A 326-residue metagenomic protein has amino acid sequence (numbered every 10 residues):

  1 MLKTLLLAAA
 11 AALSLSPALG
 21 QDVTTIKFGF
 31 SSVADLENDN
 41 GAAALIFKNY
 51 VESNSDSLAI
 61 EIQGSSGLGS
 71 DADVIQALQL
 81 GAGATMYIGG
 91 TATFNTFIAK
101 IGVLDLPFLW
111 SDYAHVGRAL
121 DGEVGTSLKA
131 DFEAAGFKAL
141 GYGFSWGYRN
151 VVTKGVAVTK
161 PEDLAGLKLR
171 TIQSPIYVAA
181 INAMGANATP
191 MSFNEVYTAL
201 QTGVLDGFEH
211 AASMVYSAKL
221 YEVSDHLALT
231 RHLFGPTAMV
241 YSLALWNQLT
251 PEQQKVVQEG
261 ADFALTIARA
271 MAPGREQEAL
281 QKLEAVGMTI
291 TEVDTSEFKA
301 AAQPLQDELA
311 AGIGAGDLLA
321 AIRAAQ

Functional and structural regions predicted by a protein language model:
M1-L6: Bacterial N-terminal signal peptides that target proteins for export
L7-S14: Bacterial N-terminal signal peptides
L15-G20: Sec/Tat signal peptide C-region and signal peptidase I cleavage site
Q21-H115, V124, A130-Q326: N-terminal secretory/targeting leader peptides
R118: Short beta-strand-centered segments that line the small-molecule binding cleft or hinge of alpha/beta clamshell
